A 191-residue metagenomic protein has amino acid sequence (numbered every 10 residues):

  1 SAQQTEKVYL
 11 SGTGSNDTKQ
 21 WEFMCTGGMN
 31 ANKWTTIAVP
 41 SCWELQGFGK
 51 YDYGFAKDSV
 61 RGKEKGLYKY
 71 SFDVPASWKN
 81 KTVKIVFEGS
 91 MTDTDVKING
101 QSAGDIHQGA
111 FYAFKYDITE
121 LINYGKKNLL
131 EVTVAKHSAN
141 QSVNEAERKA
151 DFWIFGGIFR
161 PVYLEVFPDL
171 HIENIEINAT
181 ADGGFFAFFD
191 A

Functional and structural regions predicted by a protein language model:
A2-F55, T133-S142: Accessory carbohydrate-binding/adhesion or oligomerization-edge regions at the termini of glycan-active proteins
A2-Q3, G47-R61, L67-Y70, N80-K81: N-terminal accessory segment at the very beginning of proteins
K19, D73, V86, F188-F189: Beta-propeller folds
M24-G28, K63-N174: Accessory beta-strand-rich segments of carbohydrate-active enzymes
S41, M91, A179-T180: Short, solvent-exposed aromatic-acidic interface loops
D58-G62, N178-A181: Short, solvent-exposed beta-strand/turn "edge" segments of beta-rich domains on protein surfaces
V166-A191: Surface beta-strand/loop "capping" patches
